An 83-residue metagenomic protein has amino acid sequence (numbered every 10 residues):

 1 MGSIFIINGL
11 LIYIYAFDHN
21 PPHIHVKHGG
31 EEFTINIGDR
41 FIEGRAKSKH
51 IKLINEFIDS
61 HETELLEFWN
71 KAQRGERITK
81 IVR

Functional and structural regions predicted by a protein language model:
M1-R83: Basic nucleic-acid-binding interfaces
